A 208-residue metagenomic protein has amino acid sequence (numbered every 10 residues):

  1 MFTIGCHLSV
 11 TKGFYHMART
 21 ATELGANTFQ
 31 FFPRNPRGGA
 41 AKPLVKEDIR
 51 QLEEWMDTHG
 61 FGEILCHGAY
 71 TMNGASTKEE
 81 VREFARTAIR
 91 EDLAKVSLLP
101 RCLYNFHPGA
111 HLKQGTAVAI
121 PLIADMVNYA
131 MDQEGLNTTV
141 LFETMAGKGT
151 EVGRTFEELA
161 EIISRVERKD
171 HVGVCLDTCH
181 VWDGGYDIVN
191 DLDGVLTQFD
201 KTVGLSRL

Functional and structural regions predicted by a protein language model:
M1-C66, M72-E91: N-terminal pre-domain/capping segments
T3-H7, T28-Q30, F61-L65, R101-N105 (+4 more regions): Structural preference for beta-strand elements that scaffold enzyme active sites
H7-T11, R34-P36, G68-T71, G109-H111 (+2 more regions): Active-site beta-loop-alpha junctions enriched in small/polar residues
R19-G25, V45-L65, R90-P100, N128-N137 (+2 more regions): Acidic (Asp/Glu)-rich catalytic clusters
I49, I89, L122-A124, L192-V195: Well-ordered, non-membrane alpha-helical segments in soluble/globular domains
G74-G173: Active-site acidic/histidine proton-transfer and metal-coordination neighborhood in alpha/beta enzyme cores
A160-T178, W182-L208: Histidine-acidic metal/acid-base catalytic patches
